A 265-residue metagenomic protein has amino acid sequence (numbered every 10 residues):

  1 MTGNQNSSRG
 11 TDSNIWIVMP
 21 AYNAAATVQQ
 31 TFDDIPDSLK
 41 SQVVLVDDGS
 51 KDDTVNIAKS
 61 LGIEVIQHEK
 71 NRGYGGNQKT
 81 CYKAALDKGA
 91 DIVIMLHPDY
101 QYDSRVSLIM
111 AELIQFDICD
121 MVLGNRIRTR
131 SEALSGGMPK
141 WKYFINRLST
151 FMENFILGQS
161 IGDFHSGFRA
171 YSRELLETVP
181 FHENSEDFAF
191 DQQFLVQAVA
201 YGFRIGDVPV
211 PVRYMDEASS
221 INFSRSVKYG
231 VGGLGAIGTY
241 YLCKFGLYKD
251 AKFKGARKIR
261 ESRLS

Functional and structural regions predicted by a protein language model:
M1-D12, G158, H182-S265: Hydrophobic helical membrane-anchoring modules
W16-P20, V44, Q67: Short hydrophobic beta-strand elements that form part of the catalytic alpha/beta core underpinning NDP-sugar/donor
Y22-D37: Short, well-formed alpha-helical segments that are part of the catalytic scaffolds of diverse glycosyltransferases
A24-T27, S50, D103: Donor nucleotide-sugar binding loop of glycosyltransferases
D47-V55: A conserved acidic beta->alpha catalytic loop
K70-R72, G76-D87, S104-F188, M215-S224 (+1 more regions): Acceptor/aglycone-binding surface of glycosyltransferases and processive sugar-polymer synthases
A90-Q101: Short beta-strand-to-loop acidic/aromatic patch adjacent to the donor-nucleotide binding site
M95, V122-N125, V208-V210: Short glycine/serine/threonine-enriched helix-capping/active-site loop that flanks the nucleotide-sugar donor pocket
